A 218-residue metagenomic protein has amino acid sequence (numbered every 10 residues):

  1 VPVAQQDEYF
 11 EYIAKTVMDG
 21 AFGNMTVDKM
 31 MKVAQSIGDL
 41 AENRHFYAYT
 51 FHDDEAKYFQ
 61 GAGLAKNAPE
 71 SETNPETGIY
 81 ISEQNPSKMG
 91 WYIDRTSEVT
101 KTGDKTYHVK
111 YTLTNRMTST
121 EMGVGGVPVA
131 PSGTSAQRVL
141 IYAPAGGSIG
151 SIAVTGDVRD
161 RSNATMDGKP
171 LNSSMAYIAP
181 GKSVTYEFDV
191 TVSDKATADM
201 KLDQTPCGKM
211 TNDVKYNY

Functional and structural regions predicted by a protein language model:
V1-Y218: Lumenal/extracellular ectodomains and adaptor appendage modules of the eukaryotic vesicle/secretory system
